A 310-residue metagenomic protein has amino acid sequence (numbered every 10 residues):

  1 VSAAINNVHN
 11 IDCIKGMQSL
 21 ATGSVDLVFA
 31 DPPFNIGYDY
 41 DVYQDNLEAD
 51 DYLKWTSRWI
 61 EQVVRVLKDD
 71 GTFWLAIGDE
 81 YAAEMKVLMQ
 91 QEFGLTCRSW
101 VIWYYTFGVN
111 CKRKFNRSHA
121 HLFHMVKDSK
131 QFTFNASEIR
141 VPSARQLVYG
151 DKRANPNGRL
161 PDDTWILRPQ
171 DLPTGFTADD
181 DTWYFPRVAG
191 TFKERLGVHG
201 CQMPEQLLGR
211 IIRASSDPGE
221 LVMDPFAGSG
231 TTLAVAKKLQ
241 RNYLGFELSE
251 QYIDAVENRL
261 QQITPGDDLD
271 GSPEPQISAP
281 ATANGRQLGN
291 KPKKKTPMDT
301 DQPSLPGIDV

Functional and structural regions predicted by a protein language model:
V1-D254, L305-V310: Core catalytic lobe of class I
Q251-V310: PRPP-dependent phosphoribosyltransferase catalytic core
